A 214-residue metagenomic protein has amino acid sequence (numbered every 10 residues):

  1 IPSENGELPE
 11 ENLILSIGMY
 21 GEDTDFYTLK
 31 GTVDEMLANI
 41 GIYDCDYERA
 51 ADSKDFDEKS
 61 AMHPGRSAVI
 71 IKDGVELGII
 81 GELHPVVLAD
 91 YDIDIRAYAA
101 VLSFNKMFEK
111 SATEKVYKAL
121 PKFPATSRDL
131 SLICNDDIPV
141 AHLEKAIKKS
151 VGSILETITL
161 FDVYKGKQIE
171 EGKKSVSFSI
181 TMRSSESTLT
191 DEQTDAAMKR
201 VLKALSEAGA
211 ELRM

Functional and structural regions predicted by a protein language model:
I1-S3: Active-site capping/gating regions of soluble enzymes
N5-S16, G21-M214: A carboxyl-terminal module marker
